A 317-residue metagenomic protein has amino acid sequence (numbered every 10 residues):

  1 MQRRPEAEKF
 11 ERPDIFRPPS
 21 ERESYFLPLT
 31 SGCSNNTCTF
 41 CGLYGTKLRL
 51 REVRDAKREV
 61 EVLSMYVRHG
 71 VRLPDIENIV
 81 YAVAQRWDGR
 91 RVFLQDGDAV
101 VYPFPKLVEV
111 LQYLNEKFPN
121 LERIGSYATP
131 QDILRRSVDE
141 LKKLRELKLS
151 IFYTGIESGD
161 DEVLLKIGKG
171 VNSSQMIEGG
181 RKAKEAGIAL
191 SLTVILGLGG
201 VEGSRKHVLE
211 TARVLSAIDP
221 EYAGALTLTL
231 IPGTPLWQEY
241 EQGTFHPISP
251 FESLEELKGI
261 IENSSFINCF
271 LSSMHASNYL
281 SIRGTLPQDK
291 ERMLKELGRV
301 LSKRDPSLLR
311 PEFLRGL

Functional and structural regions predicted by a protein language model:
M1-E21, R213-L317: Auxiliary Fe-S-binding modules of radical SAM enzymes
F16-H69: Canonical Radical SAM [4Fe-4S] cluster-binding loop centered on the CxxxCxxC motif and its immediate flanking residues
Y25, V92, I124-S126, F152-T154 (+3 more regions): Hydrophobic faces of well-ordered beta-strands that scaffold small-molecule active sites in alpha/beta enzyme cores
C33, C41, A56, L94 (+6 more regions): Conserved, mostly hydrophobic/aromatic
A56, L107, S137, M176 (+3 more regions): Aromatic/hydrophobic pocket-lining residues that form the small-molecule binding cavity in soluble enzyme cores
M65-E185, F266: Conserved SAM/AdoMet-binding glycine-rich loop
Q131, G155, G159-V163, A183-H207 (+2 more regions): Conserved strand-turn element in the central/C-terminal portion of the radical SAM core barrel that lines
R136-L141, G199-A217: Catalytic cores of alpha/beta
